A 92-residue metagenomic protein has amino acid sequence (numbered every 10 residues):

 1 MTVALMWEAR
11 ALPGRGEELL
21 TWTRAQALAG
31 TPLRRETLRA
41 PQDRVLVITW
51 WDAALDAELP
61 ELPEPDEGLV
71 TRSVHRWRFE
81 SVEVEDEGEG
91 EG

Functional and structural regions predicted by a protein language model:
M1, L33-L46, L62-G92: Glycine-rich beta-strand-turn "strand-cap" elements at beta-sheet edges
T2, A25-Q26, D52-D56: N-terminal processing/targeting junctions
T2-A9, I48: Active-site-flanking beta-strand signature of metal-NTP-handling nucleotidyl enzymes and homologous cyclase-like
E8, T23, W51-D52, R78: Short linear interaction motif-like sites in intrinsically disordered regions of transcription factors
A9-R34, L62-E67: Short amphipathic alpha-helical segments
L12-R15, W50-D56: Helix N-cap motif at beta-to-alpha junctions
E58-P60: Soluble, non-membrane globular domain cores that form compact, hydrophobic packing and curved binding surfaces
